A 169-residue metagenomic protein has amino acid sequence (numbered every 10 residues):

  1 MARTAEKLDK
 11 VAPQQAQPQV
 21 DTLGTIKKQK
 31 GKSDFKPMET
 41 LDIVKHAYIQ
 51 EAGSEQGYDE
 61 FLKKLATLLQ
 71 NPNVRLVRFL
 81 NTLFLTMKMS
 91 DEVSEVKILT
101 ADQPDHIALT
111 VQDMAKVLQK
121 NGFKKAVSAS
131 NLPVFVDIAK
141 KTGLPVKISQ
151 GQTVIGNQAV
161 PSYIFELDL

Functional and structural regions predicted by a protein language model:
M1-K10: N-terminal acidic, proline/glycine-rich, low-complexity intrinsically disordered segments
Q14-K63, D168: Short amphipathic alpha-helix that is part of the acyltransferase structural core
K63-T82: A short helix-loop-beta-strand connector motif used in the catalytic cores of GNAT acetyltransferases and, in some
D91-D102: Conserved acetyl-CoA binding element of GNAT-fold acetyltransferases
Q103-Q119: Conserved acetyl-CoA-binding loop-helix of GNAT-fold acetyltransferases
K120-N131: Conserved GNAT acetyl-CoA-binding A-motif
N131-S149: Conserved active-site alpha-helix within GNAT-family acetyltransferase domains
P145-Y163: Conserved catalytic-core motifs of GNAT/GCN5-like acyltransferases
